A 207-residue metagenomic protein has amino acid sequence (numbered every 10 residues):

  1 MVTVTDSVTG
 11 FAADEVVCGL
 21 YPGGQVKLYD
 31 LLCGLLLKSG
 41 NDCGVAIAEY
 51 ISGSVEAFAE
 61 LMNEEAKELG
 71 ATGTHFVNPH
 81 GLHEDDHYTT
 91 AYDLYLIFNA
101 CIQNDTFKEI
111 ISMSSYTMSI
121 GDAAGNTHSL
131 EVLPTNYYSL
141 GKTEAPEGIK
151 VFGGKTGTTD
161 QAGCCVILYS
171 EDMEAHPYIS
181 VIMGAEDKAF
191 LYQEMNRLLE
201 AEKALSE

Functional and structural regions predicted by a protein language model:
M1-Y92, C101: Active-site-adjacent loops and short helices of periplasmic peptidoglycan-processing enzymes
S54-E207: Penicillin-recognizing serine hydrolase domain
